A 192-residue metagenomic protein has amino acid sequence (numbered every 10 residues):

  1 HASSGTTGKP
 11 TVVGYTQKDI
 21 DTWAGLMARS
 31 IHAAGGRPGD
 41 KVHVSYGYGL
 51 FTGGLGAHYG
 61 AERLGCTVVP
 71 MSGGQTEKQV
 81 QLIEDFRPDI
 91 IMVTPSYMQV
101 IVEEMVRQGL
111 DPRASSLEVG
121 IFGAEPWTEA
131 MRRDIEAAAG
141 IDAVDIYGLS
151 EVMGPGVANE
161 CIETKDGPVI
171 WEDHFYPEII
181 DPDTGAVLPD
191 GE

Functional and structural regions predicted by a protein language model:
H1-T22, K41: Conserved AMP-binding A3 loop
S3-T6, V42, I91, G120 (+2 more regions): Conserved S/T- and glycine-rich ATP-binding loop of Class I adenylate-forming
Q17-S30, K41-V100: AMP-binding/adenylate-forming
G36-D40: Short helix-loop-beta connector
K41, Q108-W127: Conserved helix-loop-beta element of the AMP-binding
L64-G65, F86, S116, A138-D142: Short, structured coil segments at secondary-structure junctions
Y97-S116, R133-A138: Adenylate-forming
W127-E192: Conserved AMP-binding/adenylate-forming
